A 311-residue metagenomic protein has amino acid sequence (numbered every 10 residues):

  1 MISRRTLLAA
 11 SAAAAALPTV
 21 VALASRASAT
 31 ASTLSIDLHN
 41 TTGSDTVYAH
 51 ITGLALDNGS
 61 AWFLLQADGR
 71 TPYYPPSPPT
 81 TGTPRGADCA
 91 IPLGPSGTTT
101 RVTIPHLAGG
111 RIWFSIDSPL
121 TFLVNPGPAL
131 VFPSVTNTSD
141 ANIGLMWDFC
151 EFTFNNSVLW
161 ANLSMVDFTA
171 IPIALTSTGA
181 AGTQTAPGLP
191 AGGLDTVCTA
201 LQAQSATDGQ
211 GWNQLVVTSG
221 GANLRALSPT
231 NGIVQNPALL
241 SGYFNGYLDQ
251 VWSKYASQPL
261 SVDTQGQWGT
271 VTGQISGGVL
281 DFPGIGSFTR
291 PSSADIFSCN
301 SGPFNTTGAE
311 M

Functional and structural regions predicted by a protein language model:
T6-R26: N-terminal export signals
A31-M311: Extracellular low-complexity, O-glycosylation-prone Ser/Thr/Pro/Gly-rich "stalks" and linkers flanking catalytic
